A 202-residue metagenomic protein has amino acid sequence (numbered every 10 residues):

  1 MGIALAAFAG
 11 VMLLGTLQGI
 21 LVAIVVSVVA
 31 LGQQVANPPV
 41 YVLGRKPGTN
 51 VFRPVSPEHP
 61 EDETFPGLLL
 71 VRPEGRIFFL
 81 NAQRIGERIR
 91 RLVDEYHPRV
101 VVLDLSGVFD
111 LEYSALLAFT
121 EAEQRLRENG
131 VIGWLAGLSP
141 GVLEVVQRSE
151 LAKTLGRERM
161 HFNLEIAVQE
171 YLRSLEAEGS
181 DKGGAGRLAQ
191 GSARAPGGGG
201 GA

Functional and structural regions predicted by a protein language model:
M1-T154, L172-G179, G201: The feature marks cytosolic C-terminal regulatory regions of anion transporters and related permeases
T154-E170: Short acidic-hydrophobic, aromatic-tinged amphipathic segments that line or gate anion-handling sites
Q169-A202: Intrinsically disordered or compositionally simple regulatory linkers and C-terminal tails in signal-transduction
